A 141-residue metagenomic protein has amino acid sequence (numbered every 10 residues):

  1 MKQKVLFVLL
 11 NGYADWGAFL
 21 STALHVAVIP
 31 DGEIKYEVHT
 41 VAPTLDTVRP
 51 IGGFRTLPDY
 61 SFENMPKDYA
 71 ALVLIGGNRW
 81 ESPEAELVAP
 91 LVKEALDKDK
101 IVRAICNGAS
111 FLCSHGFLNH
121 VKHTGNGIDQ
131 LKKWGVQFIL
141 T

Functional and structural regions predicted by a protein language model:
K2-A14, A18-L20, L24-T44, F54 (+2 more regions): Active-site-adjacent pocket-lining segments in enzyme domains
I51: A cross-family phosphate/adenosyl-ligand binding-site feature
